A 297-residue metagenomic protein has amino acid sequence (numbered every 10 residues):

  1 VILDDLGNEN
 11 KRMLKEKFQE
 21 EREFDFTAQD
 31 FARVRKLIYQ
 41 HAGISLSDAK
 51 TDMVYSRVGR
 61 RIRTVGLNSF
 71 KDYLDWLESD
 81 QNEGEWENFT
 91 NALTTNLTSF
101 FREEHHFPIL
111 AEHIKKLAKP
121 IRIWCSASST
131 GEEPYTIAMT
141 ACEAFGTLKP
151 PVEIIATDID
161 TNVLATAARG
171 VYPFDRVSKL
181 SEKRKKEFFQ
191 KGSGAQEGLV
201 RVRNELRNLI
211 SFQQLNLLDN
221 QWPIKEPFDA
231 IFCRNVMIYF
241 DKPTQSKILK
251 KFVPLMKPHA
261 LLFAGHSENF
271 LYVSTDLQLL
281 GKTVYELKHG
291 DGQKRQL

Functional and structural regions predicted by a protein language model:
I2-W124, G265: Conserved AdoMet
A118, Y172, K257: Short conserved AdoMet
P120-E133, E153-I155: Conserved class I S-adenosyl-L-methionine
T130-T147: Conserved SAM-binding loop of SAM-dependent methyltransferases across substrates and taxa, primarily the Class I
T147-F232, V236-T244, N269-L271, D291-K294: Extended basic-aromatic, gly/pro-enriched interface segments that bind polyanionic ligands
S246-P258: A short glycine-rich, Lys/Arg-flanked "PGG" loop and its adjoining helix->strand segment in the class I
H259-H266: Conserved beta-strand signature within the Rossmann-like core of class I S-adenosyl-L-methionine
E268-L297: Class I S-adenosyl-L-methionine
